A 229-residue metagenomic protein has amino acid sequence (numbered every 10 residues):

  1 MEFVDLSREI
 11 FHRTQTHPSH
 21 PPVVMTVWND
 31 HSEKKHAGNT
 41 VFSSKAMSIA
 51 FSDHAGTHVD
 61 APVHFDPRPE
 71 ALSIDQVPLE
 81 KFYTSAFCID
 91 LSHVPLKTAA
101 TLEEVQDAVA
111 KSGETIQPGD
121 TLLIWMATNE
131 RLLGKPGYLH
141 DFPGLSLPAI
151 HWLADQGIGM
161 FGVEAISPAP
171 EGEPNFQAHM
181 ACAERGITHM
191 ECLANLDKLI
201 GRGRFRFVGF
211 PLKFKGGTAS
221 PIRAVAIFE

Functional and structural regions predicted by a protein language model:
M1-E229: Active-/binding-site microenvironments in catalytic and ligand-binding cores
